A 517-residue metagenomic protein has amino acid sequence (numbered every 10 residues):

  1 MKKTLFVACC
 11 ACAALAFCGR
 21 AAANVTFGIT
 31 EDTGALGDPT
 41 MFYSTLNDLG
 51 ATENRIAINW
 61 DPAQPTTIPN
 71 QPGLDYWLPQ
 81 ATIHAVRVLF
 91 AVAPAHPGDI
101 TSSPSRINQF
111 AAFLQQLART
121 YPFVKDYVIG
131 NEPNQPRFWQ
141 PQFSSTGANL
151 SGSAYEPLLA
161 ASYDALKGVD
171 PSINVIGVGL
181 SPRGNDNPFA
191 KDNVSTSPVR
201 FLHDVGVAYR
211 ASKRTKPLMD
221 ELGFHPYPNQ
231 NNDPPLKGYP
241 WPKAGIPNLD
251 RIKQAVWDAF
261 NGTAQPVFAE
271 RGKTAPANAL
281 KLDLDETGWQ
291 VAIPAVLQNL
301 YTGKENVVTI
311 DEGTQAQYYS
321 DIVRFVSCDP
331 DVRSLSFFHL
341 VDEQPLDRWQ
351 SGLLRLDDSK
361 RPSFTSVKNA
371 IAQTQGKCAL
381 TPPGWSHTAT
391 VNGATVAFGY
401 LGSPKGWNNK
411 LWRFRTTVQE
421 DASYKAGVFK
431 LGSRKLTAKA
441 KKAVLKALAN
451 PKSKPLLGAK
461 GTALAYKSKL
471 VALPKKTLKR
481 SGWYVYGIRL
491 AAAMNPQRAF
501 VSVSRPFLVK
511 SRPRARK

Functional and structural regions predicted by a protein language model:
A22-N59: Boundary/entry segment of secreted carbohydrate-active catalytic domains
T33-D48, R106-L117, S197-A211, G313-F325: Short, acidic/polar
T40, R106-A111, L150-T309: Noncatalytic carbohydrate-binding groove/subsite architecture in carbohydrate-active enzymes
M41, T45, P65, P133 (+4 more regions): Aromatic-rich peripheral "rim/lid" segments of glycoside hydrolase catalytic domains that contact and position glycan
L46-D192, N229, W289-A292, E343: Substrate-binding cleft and catalytic face of glycoside hydrolase catalytic domains, especially the flexible beta-alpha
F398, W412-E420: Aromatic/hydrophobic beta-strand junction motif of beta-rich domains
A491-R498: Short, solvent-exposed loop/turn segments at the edges of extracellular beta-sandwich modules
